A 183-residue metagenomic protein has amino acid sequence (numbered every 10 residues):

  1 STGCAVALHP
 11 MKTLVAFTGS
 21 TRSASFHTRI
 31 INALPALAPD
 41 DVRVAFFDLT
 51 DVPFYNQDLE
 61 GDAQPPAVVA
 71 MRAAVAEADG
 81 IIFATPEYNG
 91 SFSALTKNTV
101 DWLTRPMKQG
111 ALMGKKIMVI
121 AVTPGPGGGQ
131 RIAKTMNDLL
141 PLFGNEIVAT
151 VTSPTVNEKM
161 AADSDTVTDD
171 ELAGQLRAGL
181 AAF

Functional and structural regions predicted by a protein language model:
K12-P39: N-terminal beta1-alpha1 ligand-phosphate binding loop
V15, N56, E146-F183: Glycine-rich phosphate/pyrophosphate-binding loop and the adjoining helix
F17-G19, F47, I120: Short hydrophobic segments within beta-strands
P39-A45, G144-I147: A generic structural motif
A45-D48, T152: A structural preference for short, hydrophobic beta-strand core positions in alpha/beta folds
L49-P65, K159-S164: N-terminal beta-loop-helix "entrance" segment that forms/cooperates in small-molecule cofactor or anionic ligand
A63-F143: Helix-loop-strand module that forms the ligand-binding subsite of alpha/beta enzymes
